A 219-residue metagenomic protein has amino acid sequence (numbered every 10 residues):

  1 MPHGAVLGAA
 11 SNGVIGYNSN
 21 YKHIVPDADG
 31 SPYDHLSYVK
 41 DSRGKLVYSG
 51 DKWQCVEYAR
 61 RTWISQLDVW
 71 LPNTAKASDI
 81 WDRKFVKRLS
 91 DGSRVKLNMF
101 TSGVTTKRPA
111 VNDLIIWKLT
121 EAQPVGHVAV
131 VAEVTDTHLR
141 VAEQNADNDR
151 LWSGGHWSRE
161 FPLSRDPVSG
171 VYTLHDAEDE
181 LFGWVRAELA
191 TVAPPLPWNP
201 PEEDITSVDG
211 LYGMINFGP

Functional and structural regions predicted by a protein language model:
M1-K87, N199-G218: N-terminal capping segments
K40-R43, R60-R61, R83, R88 (+7 more regions): Arginine residue identity/basic-tract feature
S49, I116, G183-W184: Marks the mature luminal ectodomains of secretory-pathway proteins
Q54-R61, A110, A129-V130, E180-G183: Extracytoplasmic/secreted proteins, especially bacterial periplasmic and envelope-associated proteins
D79-A146: ...with weaker cross-activation on analogous glycine-rich loops/strands in unrelated enzymes
V104, E121-P219: Aromatic- and glycine-rich peptidoglycan recognition patches
